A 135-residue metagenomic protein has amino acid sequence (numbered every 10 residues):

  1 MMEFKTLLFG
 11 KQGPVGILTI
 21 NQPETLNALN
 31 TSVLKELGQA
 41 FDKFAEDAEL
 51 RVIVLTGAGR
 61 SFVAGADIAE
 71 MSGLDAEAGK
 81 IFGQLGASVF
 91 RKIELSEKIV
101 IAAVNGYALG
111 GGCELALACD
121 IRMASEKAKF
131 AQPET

Functional and structural regions predicted by a protein language model:
M1-A58, R91: Conserved CoA-thioester-binding segment of acyl-CoA-metabolizing enzymes
L18, L55, D67, L115-L117: Hydrophobic/aromatic residues within transmembrane alpha-helices of multi-pass small-molecule transporters
P23-L26, R60-S61, G65, M71 (+3 more regions): A short, glycine- and basic residue-enriched loop/turn that sits immediately adjacent to a domain's principal
L29, T56, A103-V104, P133: Structural motif
G57-K92, A108: Glycine- (often His-adjacent) and acidic-residue-rich active-site loop that binds/positions the CoA thioester
V89-E97, A103, L109-T135: CoA-thioester-processing core
